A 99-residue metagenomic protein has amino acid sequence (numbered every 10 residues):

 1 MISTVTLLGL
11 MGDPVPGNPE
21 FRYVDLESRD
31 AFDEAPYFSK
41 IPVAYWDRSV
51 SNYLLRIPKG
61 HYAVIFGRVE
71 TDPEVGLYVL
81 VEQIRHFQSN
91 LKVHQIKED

Functional and structural regions predicted by a protein language model:
M1-D99: Single-stranded nucleic acid-binding surfaces, predominantly the OB-fold ssDNA-binding core
